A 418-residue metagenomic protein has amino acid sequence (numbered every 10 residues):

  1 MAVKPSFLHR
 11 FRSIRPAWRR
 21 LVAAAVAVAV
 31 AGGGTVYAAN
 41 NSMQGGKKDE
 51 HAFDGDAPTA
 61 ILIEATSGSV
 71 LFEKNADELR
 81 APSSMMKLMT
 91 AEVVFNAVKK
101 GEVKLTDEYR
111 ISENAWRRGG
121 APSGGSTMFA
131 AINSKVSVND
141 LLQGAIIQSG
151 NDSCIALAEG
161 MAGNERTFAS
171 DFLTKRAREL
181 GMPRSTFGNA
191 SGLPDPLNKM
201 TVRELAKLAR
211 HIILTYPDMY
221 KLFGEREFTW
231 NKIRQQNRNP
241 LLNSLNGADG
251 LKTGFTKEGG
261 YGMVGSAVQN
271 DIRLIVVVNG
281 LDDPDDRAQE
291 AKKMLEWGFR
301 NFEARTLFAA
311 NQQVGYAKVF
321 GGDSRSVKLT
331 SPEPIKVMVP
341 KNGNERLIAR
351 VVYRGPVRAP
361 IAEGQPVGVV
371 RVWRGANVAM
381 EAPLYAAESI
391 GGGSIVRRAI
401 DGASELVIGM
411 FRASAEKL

Functional and structural regions predicted by a protein language model:
A2, V30, V36-L214, N231: Active-site-adjacent loops and short helices of periplasmic peptidoglycan-processing enzymes
F7-V22: Bacterial N-terminal signal peptides that target proteins for export
R12-P16, I132, V136, I348: Membrane-helix interfacial "entry" motifs
L21, V26, V36-A38: N-terminal targeting leaders that route proteins to membranes or the secretory/organellar pathways
M182-T186, P194-L418: Domain-terminus/edge residues, biased toward the C-terminal soluble/receptor-binding domains of extracytoplasmic
